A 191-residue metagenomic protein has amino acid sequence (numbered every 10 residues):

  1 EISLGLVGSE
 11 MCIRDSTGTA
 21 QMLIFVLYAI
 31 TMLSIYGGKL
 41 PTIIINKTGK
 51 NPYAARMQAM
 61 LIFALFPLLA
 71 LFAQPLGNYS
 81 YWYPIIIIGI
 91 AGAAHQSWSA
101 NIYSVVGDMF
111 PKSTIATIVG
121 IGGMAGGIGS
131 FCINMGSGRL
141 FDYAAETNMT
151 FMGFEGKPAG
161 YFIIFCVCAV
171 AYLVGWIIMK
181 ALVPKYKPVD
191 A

Functional and structural regions predicted by a protein language model:
E1-I13: Short, small-residue-biased leader/transition segments that mark boundaries at the very start of proteins
T17, P52-Q58, R139-V170: A membrane-interface helix-boundary motif in multi-pass transporters
T17-G18, K112-G122: Loop-to-transmembrane helix entry/capping segments in MFS-fold secondary transporters and related SLC/MFSD carriers
A20-N46, F63: Transmembrane alpha-helices of Major Facilitator/SLC transporters
L40-P41, I45, G136-E146: Interfacial helix-cap and linker-helix signal at transmembrane-aqueous boundaries of multi-pass secondary transporters
N46-K47, V106-I115: Paired intracellular helix-loop junctions of major facilitator superfamily
Y53-I102: C-terminal transmembrane helical hairpin of 12-TM major facilitator-type secondary transporters
L68-L76, Y161-A191: Multi-pass alpha-helical transporter architecture, strongest for 12-TM Major Facilitator/SLC carriers used
